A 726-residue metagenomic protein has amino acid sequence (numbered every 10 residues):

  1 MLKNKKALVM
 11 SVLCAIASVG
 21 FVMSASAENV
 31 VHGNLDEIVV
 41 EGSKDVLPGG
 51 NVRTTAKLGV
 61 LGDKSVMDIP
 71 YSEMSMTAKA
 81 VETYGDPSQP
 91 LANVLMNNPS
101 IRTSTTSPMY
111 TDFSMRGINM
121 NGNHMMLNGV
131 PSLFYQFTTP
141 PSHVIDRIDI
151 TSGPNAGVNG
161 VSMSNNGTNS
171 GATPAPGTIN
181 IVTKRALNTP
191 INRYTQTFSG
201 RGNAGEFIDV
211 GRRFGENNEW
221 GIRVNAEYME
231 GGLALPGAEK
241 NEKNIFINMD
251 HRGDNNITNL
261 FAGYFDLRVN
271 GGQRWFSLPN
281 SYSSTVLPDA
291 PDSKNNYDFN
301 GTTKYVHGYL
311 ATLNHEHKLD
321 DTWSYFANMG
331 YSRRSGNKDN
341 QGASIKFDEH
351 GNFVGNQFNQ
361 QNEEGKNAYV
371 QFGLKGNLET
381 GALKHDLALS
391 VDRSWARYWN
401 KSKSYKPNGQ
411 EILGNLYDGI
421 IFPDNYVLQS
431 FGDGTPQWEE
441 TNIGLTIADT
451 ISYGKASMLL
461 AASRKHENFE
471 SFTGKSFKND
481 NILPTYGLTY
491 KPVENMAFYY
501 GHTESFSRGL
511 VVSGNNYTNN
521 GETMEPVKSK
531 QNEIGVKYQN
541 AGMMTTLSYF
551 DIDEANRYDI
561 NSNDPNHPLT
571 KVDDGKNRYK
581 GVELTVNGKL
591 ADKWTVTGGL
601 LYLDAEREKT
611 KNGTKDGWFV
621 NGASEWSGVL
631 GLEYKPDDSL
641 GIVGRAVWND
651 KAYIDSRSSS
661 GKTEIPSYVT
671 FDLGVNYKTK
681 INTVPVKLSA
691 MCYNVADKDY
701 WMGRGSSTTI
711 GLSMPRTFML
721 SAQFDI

Functional and structural regions predicted by a protein language model:
N34-N188, I534: Acidic, small-polar-rich N-terminal luminal/periplasmic segments of exported/outer-membrane proteins
V144-D146, A156-I245, G253-I257, Y309 (+1 more regions): Outer-membrane beta-barrel translocator/receptor signature
M229, L233, F246-K318, R333-G365 (+3 more regions): Acidic/polar loop-and-plug regions of large Gram-negative outer-membrane beta-barrel proteins
R268-S281, W395-W399, T489-Y538, M544-V572 (+3 more regions): Surface-exposed extracellular loop regions of Gram-negative outer-membrane beta-barrel proteins, predominantly
E316-K318, S324-G330, G336-N340, P526-K609 (+2 more regions): Membrane-embedded beta-barrel scaffold of Gram-negative outer-membrane proteins
G365-N367, T380-A396, P436-E554, Y579 (+3 more regions): Structural signature of Gram-negative outer-membrane beta-barrels, strongest in the C-terminal barrel of TonB-dependent
K455, V572-R657, A696-D699, Q723-D725: Gram-negative outer-membrane beta-barrel transporters
K651-I654, Y677-I726: C-terminal beta-signal and adjacent terminal beta-strands/loops of Gram-negative outer-membrane beta-barrel proteins
